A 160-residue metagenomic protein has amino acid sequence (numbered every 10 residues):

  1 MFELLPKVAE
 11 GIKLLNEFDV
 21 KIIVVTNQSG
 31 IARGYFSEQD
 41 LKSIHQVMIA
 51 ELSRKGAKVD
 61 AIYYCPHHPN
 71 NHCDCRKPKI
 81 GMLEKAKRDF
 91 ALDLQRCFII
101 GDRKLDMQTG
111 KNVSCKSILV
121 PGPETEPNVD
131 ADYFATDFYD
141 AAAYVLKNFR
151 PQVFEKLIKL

Functional and structural regions predicted by a protein language model:
M1-V25, I31-Q46, D60, D74-G81: Short, acidic loop-to-helix structural element flanking the phosphoryl-transfer center in phosphate-processing enzymes
N27-Q28, D102: Short, well-ordered beta-to-alpha junction loops that form the rim of enzyme active sites and present histidine/acidic
Q39-D60, H68-I99, R103-L160: Asp-based, Mg2+/Mn2+-dependent phosphohydrolase catalytic module
Y64: Ligand-binding beta-strand-loop-alpha-helix segment within the catalytic cores of soluble metabolic enzymes
